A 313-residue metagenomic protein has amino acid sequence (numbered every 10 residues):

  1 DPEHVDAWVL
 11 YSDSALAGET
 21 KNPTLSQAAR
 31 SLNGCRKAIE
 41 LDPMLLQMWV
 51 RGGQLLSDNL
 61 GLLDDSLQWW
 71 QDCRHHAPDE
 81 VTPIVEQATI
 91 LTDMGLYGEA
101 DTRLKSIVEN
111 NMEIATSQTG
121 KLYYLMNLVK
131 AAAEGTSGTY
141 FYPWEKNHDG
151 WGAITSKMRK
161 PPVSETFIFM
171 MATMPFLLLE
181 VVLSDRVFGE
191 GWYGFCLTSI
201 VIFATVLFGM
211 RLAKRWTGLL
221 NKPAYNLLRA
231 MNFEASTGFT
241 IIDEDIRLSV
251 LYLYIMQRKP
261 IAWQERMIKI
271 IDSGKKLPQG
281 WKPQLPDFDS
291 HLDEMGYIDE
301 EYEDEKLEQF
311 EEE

Functional and structural regions predicted by a protein language model:
D1, R229-E313: Charged, low-complexity cytosol-facing tails and large interhelical loops of integral membrane proteins
P2, P43, P78, M112-A115: Short coil turns that delineate tetratricopeptide repeat
A7, M48, P83, T116-Q118: TPR alpha-solenoid repeat register
L10, R51, E86, G120-N127: "A position-specific structural signal for the A-helix of alpha-solenoid helical repeats
S12, A17-P23, G53, S57-G61 (+3 more regions): Short coil/turn linking the two alpha-helices of tandem helical-hairpin repeats
E19-K37, L60-D72, G95-R103: Structural signature of tandem alpha-helical TPR/SEL1-like repeats, specifically the intra-repeat loop/turn
A29-N33, H75, T92-T116, Y124-D149: TPR/TPR-like (Sel1-like) alpha-helical repeat modules
R159-A235: Transmembrane alpha-helical hairpins and terminal membrane-anchor modules
